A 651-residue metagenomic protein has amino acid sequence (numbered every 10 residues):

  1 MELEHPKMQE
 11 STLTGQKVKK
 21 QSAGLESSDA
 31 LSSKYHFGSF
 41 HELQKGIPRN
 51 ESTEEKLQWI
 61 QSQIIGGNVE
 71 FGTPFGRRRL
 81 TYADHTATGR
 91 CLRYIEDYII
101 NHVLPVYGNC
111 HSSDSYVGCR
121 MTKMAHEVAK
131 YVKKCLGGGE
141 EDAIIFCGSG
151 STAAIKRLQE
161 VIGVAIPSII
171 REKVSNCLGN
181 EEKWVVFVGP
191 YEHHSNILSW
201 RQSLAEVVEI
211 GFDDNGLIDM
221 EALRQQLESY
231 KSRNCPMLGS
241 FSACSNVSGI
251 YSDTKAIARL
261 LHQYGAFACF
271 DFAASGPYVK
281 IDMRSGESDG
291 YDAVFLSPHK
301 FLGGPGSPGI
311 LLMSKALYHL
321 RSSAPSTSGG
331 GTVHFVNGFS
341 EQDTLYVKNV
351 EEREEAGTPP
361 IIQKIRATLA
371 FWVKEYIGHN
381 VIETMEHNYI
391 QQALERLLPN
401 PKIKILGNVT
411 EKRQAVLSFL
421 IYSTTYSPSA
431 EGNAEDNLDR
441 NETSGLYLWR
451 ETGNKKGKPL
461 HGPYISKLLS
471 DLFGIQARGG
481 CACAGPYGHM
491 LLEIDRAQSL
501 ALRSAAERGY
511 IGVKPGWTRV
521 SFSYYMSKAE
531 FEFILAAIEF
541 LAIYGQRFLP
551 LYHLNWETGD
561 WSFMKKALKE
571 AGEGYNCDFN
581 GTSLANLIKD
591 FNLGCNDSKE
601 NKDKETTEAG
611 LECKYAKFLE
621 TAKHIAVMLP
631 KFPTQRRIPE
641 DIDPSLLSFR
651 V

Functional and structural regions predicted by a protein language model:
E2-V651: Pyridoxal 5′-phosphate
